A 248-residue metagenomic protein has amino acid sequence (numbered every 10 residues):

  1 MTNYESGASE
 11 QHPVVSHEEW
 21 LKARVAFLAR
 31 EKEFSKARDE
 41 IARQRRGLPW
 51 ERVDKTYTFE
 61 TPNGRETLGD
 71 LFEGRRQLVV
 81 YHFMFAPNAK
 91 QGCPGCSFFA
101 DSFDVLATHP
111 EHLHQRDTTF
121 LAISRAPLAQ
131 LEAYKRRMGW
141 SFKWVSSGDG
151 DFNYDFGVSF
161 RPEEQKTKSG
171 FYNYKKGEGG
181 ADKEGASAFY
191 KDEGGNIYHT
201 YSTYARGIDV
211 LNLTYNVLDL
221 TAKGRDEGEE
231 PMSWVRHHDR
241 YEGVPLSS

Functional and structural regions predicted by a protein language model:
T2-R116, A133-G139, K143, G150-S248: Non-globular targeting/processing and membrane-anchoring segments
Y81-H82, F120-A126, L131, S147: Short His-Asn-centered micro-motif
